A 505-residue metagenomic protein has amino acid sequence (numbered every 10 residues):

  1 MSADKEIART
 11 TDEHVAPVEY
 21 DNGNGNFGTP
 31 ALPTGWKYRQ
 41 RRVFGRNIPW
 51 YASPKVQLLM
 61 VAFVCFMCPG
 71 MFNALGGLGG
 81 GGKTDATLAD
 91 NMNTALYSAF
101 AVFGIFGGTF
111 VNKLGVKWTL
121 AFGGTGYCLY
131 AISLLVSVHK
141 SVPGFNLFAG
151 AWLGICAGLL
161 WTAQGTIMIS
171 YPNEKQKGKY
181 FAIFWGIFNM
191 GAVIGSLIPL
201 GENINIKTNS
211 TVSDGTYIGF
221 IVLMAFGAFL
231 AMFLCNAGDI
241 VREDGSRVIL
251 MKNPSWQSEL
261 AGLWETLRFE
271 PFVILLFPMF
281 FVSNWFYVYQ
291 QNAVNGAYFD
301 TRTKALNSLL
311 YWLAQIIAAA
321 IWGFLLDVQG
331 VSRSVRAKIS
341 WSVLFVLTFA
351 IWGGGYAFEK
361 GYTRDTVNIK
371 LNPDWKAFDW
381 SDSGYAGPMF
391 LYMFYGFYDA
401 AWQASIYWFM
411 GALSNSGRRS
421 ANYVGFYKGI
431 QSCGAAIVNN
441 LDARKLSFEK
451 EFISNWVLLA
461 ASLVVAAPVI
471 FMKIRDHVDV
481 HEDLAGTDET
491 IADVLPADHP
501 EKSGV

Functional and structural regions predicted by a protein language model:
M1-N47, I240-W256, R475-V505: Intrinsically disordered, low-complexity terminal tails of fungal membrane proteins
V61-P69, N93, Y97, A131 (+6 more regions): Helical-face signature of the major facilitator-like transporter fold
M71-L78, F226, L234, V241 (+1 more regions): Membrane-interfacial loop- and helix-cap regions that link adjacent transmembrane helices in polytopic membrane proteins
G80-A89, L134-G144, I169-Q176, A192-I218 (+6 more regions): Extracellular/lumenal inter-transmembrane loop segments of multi-pass membrane transporters
N93, A99-A101, L153-L160, K175-V212 (+4 more regions): Glycine-rich segments within core transmembrane alpha-helices of 12-TM secondary carriers
V102-G144: Conserved MFS/SLC helix-loop-helix module at the cytosolic interface between two early adjacent transmembrane helices
I183-W185, N189, S213-L234, M279 (+2 more regions): Symmetry-related core transmembrane helices of the 12-TM Major Facilitator Superfamily/SLC fold
K207-P271, P468-E489: Central mid-sequence intracellular linker of multi-pass
